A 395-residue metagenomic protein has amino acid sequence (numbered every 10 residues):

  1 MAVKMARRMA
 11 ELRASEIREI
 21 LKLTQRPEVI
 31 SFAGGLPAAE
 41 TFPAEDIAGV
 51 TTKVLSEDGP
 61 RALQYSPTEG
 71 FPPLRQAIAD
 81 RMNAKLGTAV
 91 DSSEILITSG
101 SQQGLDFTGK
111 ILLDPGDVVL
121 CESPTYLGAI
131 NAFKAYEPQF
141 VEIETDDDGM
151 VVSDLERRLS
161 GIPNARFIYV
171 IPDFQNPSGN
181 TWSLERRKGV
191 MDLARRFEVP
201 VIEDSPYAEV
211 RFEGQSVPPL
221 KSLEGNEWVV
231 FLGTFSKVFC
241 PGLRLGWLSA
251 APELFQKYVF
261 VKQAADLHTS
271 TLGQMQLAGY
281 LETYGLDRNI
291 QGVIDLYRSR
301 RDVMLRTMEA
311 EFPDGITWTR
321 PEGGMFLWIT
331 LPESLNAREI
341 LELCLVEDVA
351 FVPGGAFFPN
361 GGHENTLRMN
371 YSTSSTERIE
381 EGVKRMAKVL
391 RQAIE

Functional and structural regions predicted by a protein language model:
M1, V346, P359-E395: PLP-dependent enzyme catalytic core of the Aspartate aminotransferase-like
R8-G100, F107, E282-T283, A350 (+1 more regions): N-terminal small-domain helix-loop-helix segment of the aminotransferase-like
V29, P206, V210, L345-R368: Conserved PLP cofactor-binding pocket of PLP-dependent enzymes
R61-E198, I202, A208-N226, Y297 (+2 more regions): Conserved core of the PLP fold type I
G225-D295: Conserved core segment of the aminotransferase class I/II
A278, Q291, D295-L305, T317-T330 (+1 more regions): Conserved glycine-rich beta-strand-loop-beta hairpin in the small C-terminal domain of fold type I
L335-I340, E377-E381: Short, conserved charged micro-motifs
